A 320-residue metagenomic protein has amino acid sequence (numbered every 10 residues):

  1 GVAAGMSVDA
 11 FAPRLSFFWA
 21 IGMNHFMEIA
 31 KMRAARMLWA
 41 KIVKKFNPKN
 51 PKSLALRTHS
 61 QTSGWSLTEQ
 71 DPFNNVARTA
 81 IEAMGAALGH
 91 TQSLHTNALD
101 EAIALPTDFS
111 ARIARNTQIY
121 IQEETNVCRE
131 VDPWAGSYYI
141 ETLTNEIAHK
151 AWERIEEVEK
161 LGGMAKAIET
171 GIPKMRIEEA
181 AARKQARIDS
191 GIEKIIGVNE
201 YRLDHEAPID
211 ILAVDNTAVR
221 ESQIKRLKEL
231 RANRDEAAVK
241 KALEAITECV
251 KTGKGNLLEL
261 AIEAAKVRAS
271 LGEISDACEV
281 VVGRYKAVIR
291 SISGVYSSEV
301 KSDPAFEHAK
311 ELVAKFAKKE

Functional and structural regions predicted by a protein language model:
G1-A3, E28-I42, E69, F73-A80: Active-site cavity-forming subdomains of large catalytic enzyme subunits
G1-F26, V43-E69, M84-I103, Y120-E141 (+2 more regions): Core alpha/beta catalytic barrel or barrel-like domain that forms the active/cofactor pocket in diverse metabolic
D9-P13, K240, V250-K254, A309-E320: Glycine-rich phosphate/diphosphate-binding loops that line cofactor/substrate pockets in enzymes
L38, A83, N116-Y120: Generic recognition of well-ordered alpha-helical segments
K45-F46, R78-E82, A181-K184, A309-K315: Glycine-rich, charged/polar anion/phosphate-binding loops that engage phosphate groups from diverse ligands
F73-M84, E248-I262, E320: Short, hydrophobic/aliphatic alpha-helical segments
D108, N116-I119, E123-A309: Flexible, glycine-rich loop/tail regions that form catalytic "lids" or insertion modules at the edges of active sites
I113: Catalytic-domain carbohydrate-binding cleft regions of carbohydrate-active enzymes
